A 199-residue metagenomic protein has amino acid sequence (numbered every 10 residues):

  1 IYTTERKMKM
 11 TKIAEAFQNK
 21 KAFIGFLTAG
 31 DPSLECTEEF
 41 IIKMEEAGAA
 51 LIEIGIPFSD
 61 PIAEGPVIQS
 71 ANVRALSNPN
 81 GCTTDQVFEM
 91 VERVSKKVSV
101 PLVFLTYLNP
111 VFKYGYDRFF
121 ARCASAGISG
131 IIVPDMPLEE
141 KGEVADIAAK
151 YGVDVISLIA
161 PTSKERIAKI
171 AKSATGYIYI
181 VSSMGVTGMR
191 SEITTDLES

Functional and structural regions predicted by a protein language model:
I1-K9: Short, Lys/Arg-enriched N-terminal segments with co-localized hydrophobic residues within the first ~10-30 amino acids
M8-F26, M90, S95: N-terminal amphipathic alpha-helix/helix-capping segment at the start of soluble metabolic enzymes
F23-T37, V103-G115, V155-T162, R190: Active-site mouth loops of central-metabolism enzymes
I24, E53, I132, S157 (+1 more regions): Conserved beta-strand positions in the central sheet of alpha/beta enzyme cores
G25, M44, G55, C123 (+1 more regions): Conserved, mostly hydrophobic/aromatic
P66-V103, I147-A160, T195-S199: Alpha-helix-loop-beta-strand connector modules within alpha/beta enzyme cores
I68, N72, L76-P79, A168-S199: Glycine/Thr-rich beta-alpha phosphate-binding loop at enzyme active sites
N80, G127-E140, D154-T162, A168 (+1 more regions): Catalytic beta/alpha-barrel core
